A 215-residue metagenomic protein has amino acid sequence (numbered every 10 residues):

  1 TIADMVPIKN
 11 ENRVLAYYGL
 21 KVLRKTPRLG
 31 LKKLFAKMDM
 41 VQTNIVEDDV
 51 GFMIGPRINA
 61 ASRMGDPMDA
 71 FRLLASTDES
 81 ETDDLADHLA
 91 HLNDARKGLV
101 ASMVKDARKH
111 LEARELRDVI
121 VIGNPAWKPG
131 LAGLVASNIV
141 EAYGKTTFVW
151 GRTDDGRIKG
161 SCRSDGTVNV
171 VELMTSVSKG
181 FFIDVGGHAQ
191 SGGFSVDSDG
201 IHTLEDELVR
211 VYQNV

Functional and structural regions predicted by a protein language model:
T1-H202, D206, R210: Hydrophobic helix-and-loop "lid/oligomerization" segment in the mid-to-C-terminal part of catalytic domains
Q213-V215: Flexible helix-coil linker/hinge segments at domain or subdomain boundaries
